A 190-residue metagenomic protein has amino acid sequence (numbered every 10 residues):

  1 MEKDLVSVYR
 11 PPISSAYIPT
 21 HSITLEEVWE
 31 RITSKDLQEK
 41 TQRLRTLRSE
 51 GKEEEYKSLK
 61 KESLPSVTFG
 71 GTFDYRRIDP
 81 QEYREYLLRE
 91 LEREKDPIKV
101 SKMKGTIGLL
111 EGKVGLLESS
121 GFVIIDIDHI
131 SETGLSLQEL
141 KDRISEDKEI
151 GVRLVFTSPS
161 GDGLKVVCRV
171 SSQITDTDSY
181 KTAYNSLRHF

Functional and structural regions predicted by a protein language model:
M1-G121: DNA replication initiation on ssDNA origins
I13-S15, D74, E132, D162 (+1 more regions): Generic "edge-of-domain/loop-turn" microfeature
E53, K61, E146-L154, H189-F190: Structural alpha-beta junctions
L109-V114, K141-P159: Catalytic micro-motifs at enzyme active sites that drive phosphoryl/nucleotidyl and oxygen chemistry
F122-I150: A short, contiguous, amphipathic alpha-helix enriched in charged residues
I125, R153-T175: Histidine-centered divalent-metal-coordination microenvironment in nucleic-acid enzymes
G134, E139-R143, V170-F190: Helical (often loop-to-helix) elements that flank the catalytic cores of nucleotide-handling enzymes
